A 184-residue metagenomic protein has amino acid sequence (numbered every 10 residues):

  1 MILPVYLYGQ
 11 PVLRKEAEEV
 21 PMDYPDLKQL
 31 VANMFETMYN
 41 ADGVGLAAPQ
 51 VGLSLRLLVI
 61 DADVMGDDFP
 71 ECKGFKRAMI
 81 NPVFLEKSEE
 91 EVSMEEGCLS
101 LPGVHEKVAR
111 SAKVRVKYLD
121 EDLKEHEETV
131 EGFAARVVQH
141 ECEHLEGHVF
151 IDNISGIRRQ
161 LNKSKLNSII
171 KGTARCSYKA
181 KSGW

Functional and structural regions predicted by a protein language model:
M1-Q139, H144-W184: Active-site rim/adjacent substrate-binding subdomains
